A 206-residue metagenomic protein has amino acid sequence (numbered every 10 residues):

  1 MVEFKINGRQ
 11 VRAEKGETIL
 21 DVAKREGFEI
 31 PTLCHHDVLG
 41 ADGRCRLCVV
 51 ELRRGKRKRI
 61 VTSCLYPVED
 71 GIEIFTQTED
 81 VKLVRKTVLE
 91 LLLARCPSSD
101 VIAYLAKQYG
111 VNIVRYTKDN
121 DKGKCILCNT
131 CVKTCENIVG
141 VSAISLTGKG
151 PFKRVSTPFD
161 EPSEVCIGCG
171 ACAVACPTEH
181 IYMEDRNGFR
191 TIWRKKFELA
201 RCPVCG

Functional and structural regions predicted by a protein language model:
M1-E3: Extreme N-terminal starter segment of soluble prokaryotic enzymes
K5, E26-I30, V88: Flexible, acidic/Gly-rich N-terminal and inter-domain linker regions that tether and position cofactor-handling modules
Q10-E17: Short, contiguous acidic and Ser/Thr-rich linear segments
T18-D21, P67: Short, structural beta-strand-to-alpha-helix junction motif
L20, R25-L52: A basic, amphipathic helix-loop patch mediating RNA/tRNA/ribosome contacts
R57-G168, V174, E179-G206: Fe-S ferredoxin-like electron-transfer domains and their immediately adjacent linker/connector regions across
